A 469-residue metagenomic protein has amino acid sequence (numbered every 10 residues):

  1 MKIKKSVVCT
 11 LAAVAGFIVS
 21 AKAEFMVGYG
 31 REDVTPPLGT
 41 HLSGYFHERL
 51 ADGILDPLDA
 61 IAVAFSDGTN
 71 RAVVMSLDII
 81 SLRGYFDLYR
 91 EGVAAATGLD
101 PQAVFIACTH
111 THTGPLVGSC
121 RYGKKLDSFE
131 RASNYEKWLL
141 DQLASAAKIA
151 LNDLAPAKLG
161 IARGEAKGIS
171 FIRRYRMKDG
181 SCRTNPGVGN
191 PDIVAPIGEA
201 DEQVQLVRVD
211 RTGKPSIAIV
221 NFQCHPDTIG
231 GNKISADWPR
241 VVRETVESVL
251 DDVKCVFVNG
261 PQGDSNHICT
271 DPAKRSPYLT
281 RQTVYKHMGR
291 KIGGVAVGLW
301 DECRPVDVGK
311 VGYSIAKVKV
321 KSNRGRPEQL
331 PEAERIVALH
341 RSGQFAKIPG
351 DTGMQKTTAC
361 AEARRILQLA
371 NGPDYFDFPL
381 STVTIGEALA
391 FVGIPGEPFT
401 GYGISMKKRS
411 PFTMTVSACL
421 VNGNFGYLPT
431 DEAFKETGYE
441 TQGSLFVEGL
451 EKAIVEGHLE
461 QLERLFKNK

Functional and structural regions predicted by a protein language model:
M1-T10: Bacterial N-terminal signal peptides that target proteins for export
C9-F17: Bacterial N-terminal signal peptides
F17-A23: Sec/Tat signal peptide C-region and signal peptidase I cleavage site
A23-H287, W300, D307-K469: Conserved beta-alpha junction segments in alpha/beta enzyme cores
I292: Anionic-ligand-binding alpha/beta catalytic cores of soluble enzymes and soluble regulatory domains that recognize
